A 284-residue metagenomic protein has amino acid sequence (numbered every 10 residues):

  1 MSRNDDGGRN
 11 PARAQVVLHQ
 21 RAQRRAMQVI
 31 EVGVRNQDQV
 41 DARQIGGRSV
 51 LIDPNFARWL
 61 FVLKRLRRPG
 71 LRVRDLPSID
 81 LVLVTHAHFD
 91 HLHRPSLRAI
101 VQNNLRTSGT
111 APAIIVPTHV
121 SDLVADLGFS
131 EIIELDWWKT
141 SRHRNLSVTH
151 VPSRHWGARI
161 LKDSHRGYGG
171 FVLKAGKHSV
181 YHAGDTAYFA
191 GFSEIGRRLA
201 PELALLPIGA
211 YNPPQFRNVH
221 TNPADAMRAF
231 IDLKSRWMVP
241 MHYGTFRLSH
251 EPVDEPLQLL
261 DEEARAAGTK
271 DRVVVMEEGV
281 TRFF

Functional and structural regions predicted by a protein language model:
N4-N10, V17, A22-R25, D38: Low-complexity, glycine/proline/serine-enriched flexible coil segments that act as short hinges or interruptions within
I30-V32, D38: Short, intrinsically disordered low-complexity segments enriched in Ser/Thr with adjacent Pro
R35, R43-L51, F56-L60, E255-Q258 (+3 more regions): Zn-dependent metallo-beta-lactamase
R43, D53, H86, H93 (+5 more regions): Divalent metal-coordination and catalytic microenvironments
Q44, A111-H178, L259-F284: Metallo-beta-lactamase
G47-A87, H91-A99, T107, A158-K162 (+1 more regions): Pre-active-site segment of Zn-dependent metallo-hydrolases
S49-D53, S147-S153, S179-D185: Active-site-proximal beta-strand elements of phosphoester/diester hydrolases
L81, H88, P112-I115, H119-D122 (+1 more regions): Cap/insert and terminal regions of metallo-dependent hydrolase folds
